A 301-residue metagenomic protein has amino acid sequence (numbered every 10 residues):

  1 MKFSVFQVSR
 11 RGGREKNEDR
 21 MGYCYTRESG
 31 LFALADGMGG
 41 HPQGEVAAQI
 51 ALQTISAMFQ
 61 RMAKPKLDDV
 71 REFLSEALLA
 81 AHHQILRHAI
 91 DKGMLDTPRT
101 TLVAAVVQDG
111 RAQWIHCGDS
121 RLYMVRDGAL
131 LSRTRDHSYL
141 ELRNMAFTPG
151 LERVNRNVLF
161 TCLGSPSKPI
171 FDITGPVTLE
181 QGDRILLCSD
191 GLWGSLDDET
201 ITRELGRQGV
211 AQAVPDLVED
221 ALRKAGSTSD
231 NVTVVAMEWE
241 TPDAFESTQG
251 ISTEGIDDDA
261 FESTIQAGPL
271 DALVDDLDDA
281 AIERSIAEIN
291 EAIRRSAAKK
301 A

Functional and structural regions predicted by a protein language model:
M1-A301: PP2C/PPM-type serine/threonine phosphatase catalytic domain
